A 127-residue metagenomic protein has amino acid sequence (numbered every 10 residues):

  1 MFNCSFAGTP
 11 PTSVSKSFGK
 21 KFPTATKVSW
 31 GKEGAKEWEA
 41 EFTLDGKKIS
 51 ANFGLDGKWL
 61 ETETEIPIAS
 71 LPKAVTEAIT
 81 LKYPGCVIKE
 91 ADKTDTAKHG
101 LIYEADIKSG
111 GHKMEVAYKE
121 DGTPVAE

Functional and structural regions predicted by a protein language model:
C4-E127: Mature soluble domains of exported/periplasmic/lumenal proteins and thiol-rich metal-chelating peptides
